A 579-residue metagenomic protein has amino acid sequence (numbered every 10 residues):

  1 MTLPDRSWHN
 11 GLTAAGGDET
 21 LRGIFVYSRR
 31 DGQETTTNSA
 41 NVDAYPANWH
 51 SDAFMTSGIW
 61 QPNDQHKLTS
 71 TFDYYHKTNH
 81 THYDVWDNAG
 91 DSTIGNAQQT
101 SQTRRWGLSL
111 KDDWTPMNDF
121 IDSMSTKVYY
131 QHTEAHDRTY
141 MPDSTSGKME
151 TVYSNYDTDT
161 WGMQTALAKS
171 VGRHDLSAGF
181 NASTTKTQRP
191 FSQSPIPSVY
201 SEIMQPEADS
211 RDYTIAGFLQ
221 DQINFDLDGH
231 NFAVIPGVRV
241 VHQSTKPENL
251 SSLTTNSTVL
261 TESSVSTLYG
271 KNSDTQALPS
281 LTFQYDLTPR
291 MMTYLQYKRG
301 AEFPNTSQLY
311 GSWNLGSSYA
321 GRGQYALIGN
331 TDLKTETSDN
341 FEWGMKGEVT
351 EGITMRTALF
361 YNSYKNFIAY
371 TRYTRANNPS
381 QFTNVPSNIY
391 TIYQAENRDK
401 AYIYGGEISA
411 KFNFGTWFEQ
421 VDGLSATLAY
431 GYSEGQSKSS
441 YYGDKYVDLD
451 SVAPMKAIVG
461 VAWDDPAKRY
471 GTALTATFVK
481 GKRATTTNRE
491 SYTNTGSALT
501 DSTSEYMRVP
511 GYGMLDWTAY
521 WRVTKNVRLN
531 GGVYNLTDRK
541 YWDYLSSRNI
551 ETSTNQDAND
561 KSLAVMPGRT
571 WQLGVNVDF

Functional and structural regions predicted by a protein language model:
T2-G32, T37-H82, T103-T115, R239: Transmembrane beta-barrel wall of Gram-negative outer-membrane proteins
L3, D18-T20, R29-Q33, Y74-T78 (+13 more regions): Transmembrane beta-strands of outer-membrane beta-barrel pores
L12-D18, T56-W60, L108-W114, M163-K169 (+11 more regions): Residues on the lipid-exposed face of transmembrane beta-strands in outer-membrane beta-barrel proteins
T35, A301, K365, G415 (+3 more regions): C-terminal beta-signal and adjacent terminal beta-strands/loops of Gram-negative outer-membrane beta-barrel proteins
Q61, Q65-T69, D73-Y75, T103-T261 (+8 more regions): Face-selective signature of the C-terminal outer-membrane beta-barrel domain
H76-T78, D84-A89, E134, Q188-P197 (+8 more regions): Surface-exposed extracellular loop regions of Gram-negative outer-membrane beta-barrel proteins, predominantly
T93-M117, Y156, Q205-D212, L268-L278 (+8 more regions): Outer-membrane beta-barrel signature, preferentially recognizing the C-terminal barrel domain of Gram-negative
F225-D228, V234, H242-Q243, T354-Y364 (+3 more regions): Gram-negative outer-membrane beta-barrel transporters
